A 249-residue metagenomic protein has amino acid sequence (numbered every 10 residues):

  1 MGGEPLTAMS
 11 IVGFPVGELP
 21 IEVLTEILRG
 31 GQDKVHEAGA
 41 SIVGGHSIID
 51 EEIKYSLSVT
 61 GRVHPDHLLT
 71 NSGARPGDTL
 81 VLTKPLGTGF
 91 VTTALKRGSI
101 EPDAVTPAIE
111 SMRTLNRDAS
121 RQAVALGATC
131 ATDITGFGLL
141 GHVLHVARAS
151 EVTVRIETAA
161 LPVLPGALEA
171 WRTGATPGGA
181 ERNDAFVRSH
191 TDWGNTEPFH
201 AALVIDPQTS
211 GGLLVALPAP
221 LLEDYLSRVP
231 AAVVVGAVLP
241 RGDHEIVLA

Functional and structural regions predicted by a protein language model:
M1-A249: Helix-biased detector of long, well-ordered alpha-helical tracts
